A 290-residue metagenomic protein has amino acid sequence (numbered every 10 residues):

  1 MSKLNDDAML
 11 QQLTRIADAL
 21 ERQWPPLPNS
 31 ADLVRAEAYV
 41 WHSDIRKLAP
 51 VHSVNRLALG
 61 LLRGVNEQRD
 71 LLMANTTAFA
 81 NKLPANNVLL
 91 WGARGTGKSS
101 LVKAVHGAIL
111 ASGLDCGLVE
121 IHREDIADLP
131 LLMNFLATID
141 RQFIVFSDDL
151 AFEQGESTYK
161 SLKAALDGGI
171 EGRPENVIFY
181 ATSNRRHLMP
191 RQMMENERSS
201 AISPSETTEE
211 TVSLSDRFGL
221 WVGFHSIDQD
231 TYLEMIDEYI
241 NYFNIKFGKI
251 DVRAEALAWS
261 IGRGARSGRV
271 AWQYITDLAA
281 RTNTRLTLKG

Functional and structural regions predicted by a protein language model:
M1-Y39: Extended alpha-helical segments
K3-D7, K47-L71: Dynamic helix-loop-helix/coil hinge segments at AAA+ ATPase domain boundaries and subdomain interfaces
P26, H225-G290: C-terminal alpha-helical "lid" subdomain
E67-N81: Pre-Walker A adenine-sensing motif
K82-A104: Walker A/P-loop nucleotide-binding motif
A108-F143, L150-G155: AAA+/P-loop NTPase substrate/partner-engagement loops
L110, T138, Q154-A201: Conserved catalytic/switch belt of AAA+ P-loop NTPases
S183, S199-V212, G219-Y232: Conserved AAA+ ATPase "SRH/arginine-finger" region at the nucleotide-binding site
